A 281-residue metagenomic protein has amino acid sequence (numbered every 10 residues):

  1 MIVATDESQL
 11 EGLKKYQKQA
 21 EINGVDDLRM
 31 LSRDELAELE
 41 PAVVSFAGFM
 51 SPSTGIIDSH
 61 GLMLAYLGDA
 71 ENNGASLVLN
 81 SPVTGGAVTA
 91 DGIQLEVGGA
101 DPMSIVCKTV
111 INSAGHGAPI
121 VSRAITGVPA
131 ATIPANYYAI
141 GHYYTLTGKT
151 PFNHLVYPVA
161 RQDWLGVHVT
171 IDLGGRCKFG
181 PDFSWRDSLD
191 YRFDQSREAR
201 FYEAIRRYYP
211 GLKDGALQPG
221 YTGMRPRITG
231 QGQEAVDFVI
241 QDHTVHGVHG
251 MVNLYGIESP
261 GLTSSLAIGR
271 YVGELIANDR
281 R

Functional and structural regions predicted by a protein language model:
M1-I2, D27-M30, E35-N73, Q94 (+2 more regions): Helix-loop-beta segment of a Rossmann-like dinucleotide-binding subdomain
M1-L39, G166: Dinucleotide-binding Rossmann-like beta1-alpha1 core, especially the glycine-rich loop that anchors the ADP
S8-E11, L39-F46, A87-Q94, T229-A235 (+1 more regions): A short, glycine/Asx- and small/polar-enriched loop/turn that sits immediately N-terminal to a beta-strand
M30, A235-R281: C-terminal lid/capping helical subdomain adjacent to the catalytic/cofactor pocket in oxidative enzymes
S32-R33, L79-S81, P219: Short loop/edge segments at beta-strand edges and connector loops that shape dinucleotide/nucleotide cofactor-binding
F49-T109, L266, L275: Helical element adjacent to the flavin cofactor pocket in flavoenzyme catalytic cores
D91, M103-T109, S113-H246: Active-site substrate-recognition segment that forms the wall of the catalytic cavity or substrate channel
